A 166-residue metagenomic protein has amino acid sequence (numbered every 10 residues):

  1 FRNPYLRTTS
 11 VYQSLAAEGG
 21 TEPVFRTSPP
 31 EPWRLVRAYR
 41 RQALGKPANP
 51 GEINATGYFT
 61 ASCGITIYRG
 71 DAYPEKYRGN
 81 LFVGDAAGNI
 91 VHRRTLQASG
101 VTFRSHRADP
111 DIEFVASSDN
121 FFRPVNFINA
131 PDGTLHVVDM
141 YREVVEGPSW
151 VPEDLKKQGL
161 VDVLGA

Functional and structural regions predicted by a protein language model:
F1-A166: Beta-propeller domains with acidic blade repeats across secreted/periplasmic ectodomains and cytosolic WD/CNH propellers
